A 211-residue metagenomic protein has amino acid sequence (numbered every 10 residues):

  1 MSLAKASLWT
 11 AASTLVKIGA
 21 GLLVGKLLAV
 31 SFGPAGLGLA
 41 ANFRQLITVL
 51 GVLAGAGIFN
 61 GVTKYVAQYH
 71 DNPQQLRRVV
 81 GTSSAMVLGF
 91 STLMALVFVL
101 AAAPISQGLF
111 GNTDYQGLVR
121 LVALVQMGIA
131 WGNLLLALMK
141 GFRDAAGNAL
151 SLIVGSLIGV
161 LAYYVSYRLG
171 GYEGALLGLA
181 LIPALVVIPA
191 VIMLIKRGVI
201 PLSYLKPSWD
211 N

Functional and structural regions predicted by a protein language model:
M1, F32-A35, L50-A85, K140-A146: Transmembrane-helix boundary and interhelical linker motifs in polytopic inner-membrane proteins
M1-L3, A190-N211: Interhelical loop/hinge segments that connect adjacent transmembrane helices in multipass membrane
S2-N60, S91-V99, V125, S156-V160 (+1 more regions): Signature of the first transmembrane helix
L3-S7, A41-N42, V79-V80, D114-Y115 (+1 more regions): Primarily residues marking transmembrane-helix entry/exit sites
A6, T10, L37-G38, L118 (+2 more regions): Alpha-helical transmembrane segments and their helix-entry boundary regions
L93-G111: Short membrane-interface helical motifs at transmembrane helix boundaries in multi-pass membrane transporters
L100, G111-L135, A149, I153: Alpha-helical transmembrane segments of multi-pass membrane proteins
Q116, R120, A149-R197: Hydrophobic alpha-helical transmembrane segments
